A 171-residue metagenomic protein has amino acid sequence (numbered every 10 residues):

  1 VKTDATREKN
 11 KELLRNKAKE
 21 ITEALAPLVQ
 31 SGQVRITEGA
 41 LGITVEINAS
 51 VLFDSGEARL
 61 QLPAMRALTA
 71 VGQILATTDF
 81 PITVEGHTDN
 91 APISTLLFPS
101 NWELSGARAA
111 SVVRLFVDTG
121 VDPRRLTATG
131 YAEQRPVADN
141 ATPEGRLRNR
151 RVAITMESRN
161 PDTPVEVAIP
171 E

Functional and structural regions predicted by a protein language model:
V1-V51, T163, V167-E171: Juxtamembrane linker/hinge segments adjacent to a transmembrane helix in small membrane proteins
E23, R66, Q73: Replace "anionic and nucleotidyl ligands
A26, Q30, Q73-F80, R114-V121: Sec-exported extracytoplasmic/periplasmic mature domains
V34, F80, R124-L126: A structural micro-motif
I36, I74-L75, E103: Short, conserved, surface-exposed binding loops centered on an aromatic residue
L41-I43, F80, E133: Beta-strand-connecting loop/turn residues
E46, L52-A70, H87-E171: Periplasmic OmpA-like peptidoglycan-binding domain that tethers envelope proteins to the cell wall
